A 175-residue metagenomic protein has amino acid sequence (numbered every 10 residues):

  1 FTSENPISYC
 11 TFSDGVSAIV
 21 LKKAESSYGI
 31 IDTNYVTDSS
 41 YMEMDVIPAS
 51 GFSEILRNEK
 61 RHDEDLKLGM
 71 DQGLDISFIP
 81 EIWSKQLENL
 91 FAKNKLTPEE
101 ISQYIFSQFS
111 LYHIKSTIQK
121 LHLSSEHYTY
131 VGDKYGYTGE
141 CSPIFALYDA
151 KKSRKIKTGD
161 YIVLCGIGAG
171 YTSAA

Functional and structural regions predicted by a protein language model:
F1-N5, S173-A175: Short acidic, glycine/serine/threonine-rich loops at helix termini
S3-S77, E81, K85: Condensing-enzyme catalytic core mediating Claisen C-C bond formation in acyl metabolism
S50-S102, H113-L121, A146, A150 (+1 more regions): Conserved active-site "lid/cap" helical segment
P80, S84, S102-A175: Claisen-condensing/thiolase-fold acyl-transfer catalytic domains that form or cleave C-C bonds in fatty acid
